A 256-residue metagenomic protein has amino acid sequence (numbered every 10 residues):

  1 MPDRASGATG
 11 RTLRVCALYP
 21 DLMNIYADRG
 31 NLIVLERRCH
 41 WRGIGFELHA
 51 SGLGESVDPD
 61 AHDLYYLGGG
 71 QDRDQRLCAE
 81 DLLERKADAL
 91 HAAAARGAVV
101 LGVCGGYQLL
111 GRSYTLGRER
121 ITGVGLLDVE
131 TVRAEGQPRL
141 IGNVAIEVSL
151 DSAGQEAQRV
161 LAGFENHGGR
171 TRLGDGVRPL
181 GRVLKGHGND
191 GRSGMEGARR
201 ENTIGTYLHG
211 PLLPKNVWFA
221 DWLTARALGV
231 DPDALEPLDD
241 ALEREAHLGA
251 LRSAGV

Functional and structural regions predicted by a protein language model:
M1-A95, V132, P214-V256: N-terminal beta1-alpha1 cap of cysteine-dependent amidohydrolase-like domains
R11-L13, Q155-L161, R199-G205: Beta-strand-turn-beta hairpins that frame and shape the catalytic cleft of phosphate-ester-processing enzymes
A17, L48, L126, G163-E165 (+1 more regions): Conserved beta-strand scaffold positions in the cores of enzyme catalytic domains, especially in NTP/NDP-utilizing
Y19-D21, G168-R170, G210-L212: Glycine-rich beta-alpha junction loops
L64-G68, L101, Y207: Structural motif
D72-L150: Cysteine-nucleophile active-site neighborhood
E119-E196: Pocket-forming structural segment of enzyme catalytic cores
D190-L228: A glycine-centered loop/beta-turn motif at secondary-structure junctions
